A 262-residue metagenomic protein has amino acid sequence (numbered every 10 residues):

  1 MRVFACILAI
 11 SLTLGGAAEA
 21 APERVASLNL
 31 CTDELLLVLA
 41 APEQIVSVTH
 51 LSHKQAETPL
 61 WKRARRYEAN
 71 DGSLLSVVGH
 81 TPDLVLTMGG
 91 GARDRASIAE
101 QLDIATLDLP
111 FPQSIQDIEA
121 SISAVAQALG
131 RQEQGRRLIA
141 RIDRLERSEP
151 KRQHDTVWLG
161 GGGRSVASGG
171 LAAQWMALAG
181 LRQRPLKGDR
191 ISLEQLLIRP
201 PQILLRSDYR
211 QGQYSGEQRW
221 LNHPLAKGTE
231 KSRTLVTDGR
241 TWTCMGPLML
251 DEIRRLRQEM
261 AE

Functional and structural regions predicted by a protein language model:
R2-L37, N70-G72, G79, A128-V157 (+3 more regions): Bacterial Sec-exported substrate-binding components of ABC uptake systems
A21-R24, L84, D94-G162, P185-K187 (+1 more regions): Extracytoplasmic substrate-binding proteins
R24-G90, D94, R184: A short, structured surface patch at a secondary-structure boundary
N29, G89-G90, G161, G188 (+2 more regions): Short secondary-structure boundary segments
D33-V38, H53-T58, L159, R164-S168 (+3 more regions): Short, solvent-exposed loop/turn elements at domain surfaces
A41, K62, Q101-I104, A179 (+1 more regions): Short, structured coil segments at secondary-structure junctions
L51-A56, R63-A64, S165-I191: Alpha-helical, coiled-coil/dimerization segments enriched in small aliphatic residues
G91-Q101, I203-L221: A ligand-binding cleft/hinge motif common to bilobed small-molecule-binding domains
